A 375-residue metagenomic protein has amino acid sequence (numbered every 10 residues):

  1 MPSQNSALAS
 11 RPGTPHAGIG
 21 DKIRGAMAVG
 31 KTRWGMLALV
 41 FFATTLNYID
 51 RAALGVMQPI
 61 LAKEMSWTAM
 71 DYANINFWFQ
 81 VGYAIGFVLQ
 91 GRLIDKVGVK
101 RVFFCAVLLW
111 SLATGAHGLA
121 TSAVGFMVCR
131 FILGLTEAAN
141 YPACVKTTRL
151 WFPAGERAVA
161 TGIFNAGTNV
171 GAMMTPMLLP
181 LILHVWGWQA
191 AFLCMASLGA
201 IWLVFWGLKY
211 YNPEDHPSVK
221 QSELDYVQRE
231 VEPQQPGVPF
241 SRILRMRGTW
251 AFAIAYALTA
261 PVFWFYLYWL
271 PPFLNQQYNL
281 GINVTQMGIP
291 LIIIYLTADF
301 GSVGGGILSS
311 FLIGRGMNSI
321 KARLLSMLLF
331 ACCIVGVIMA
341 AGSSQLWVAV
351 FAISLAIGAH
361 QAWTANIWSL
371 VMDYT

Functional and structural regions predicted by a protein language model:
P2-I49: Cytosolic juxtamembrane N-terminal segment immediately preceding the first transmembrane helix of multi-pass
A52, Q80-V88, A138, A172-M173 (+1 more regions): Residue-level signature of mid-helix packing/kink "hotspots" within the transmembrane helices of 12-pass Major
L54-G55, M246-G305, H360-T364, W368 (+1 more regions): Extracytoplasmic gate region of multi-pass secondary transporters
S66, G98, L119-G125, T136 (+3 more regions): Helix-breaking motifs and short loop linkers at transmembrane-helix boundaries and internal kinks in secondary membrane
I85-V124: Conserved MFS/SLC helix-loop-helix module at the cytosolic interface between two early adjacent transmembrane helices
C129-N169: Cytoplasmic helix-loop-helix junction between adjacent transmembrane helices in 12-TM secondary transporters
F164-P213: Helix-loop-helix hairpin linking two adjacent transmembrane segments in secondary transporters
I320-I367: C-terminal transmembrane helical hairpin of 12-TM major facilitator-type secondary transporters
